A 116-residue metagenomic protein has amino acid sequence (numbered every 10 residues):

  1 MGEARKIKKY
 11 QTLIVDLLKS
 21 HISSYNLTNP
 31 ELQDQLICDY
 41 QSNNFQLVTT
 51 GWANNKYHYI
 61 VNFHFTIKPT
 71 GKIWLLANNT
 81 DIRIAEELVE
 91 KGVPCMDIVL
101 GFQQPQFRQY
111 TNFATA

Functional and structural regions predicted by a protein language model:
M1-A116: Terminal domain-initiation and capping elements
